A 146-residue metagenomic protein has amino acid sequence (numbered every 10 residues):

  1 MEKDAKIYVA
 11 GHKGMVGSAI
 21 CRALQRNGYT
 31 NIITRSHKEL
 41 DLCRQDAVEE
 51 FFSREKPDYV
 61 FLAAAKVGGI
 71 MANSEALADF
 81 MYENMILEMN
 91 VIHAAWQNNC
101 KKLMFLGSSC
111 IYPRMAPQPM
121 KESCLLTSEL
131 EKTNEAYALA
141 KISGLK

Functional and structural regions predicted by a protein language model:
M1-K146: N-terminal Rossmann-like NAD(P)+-binding domain of SDR-like oxidoreductases, especially those catalyzing
